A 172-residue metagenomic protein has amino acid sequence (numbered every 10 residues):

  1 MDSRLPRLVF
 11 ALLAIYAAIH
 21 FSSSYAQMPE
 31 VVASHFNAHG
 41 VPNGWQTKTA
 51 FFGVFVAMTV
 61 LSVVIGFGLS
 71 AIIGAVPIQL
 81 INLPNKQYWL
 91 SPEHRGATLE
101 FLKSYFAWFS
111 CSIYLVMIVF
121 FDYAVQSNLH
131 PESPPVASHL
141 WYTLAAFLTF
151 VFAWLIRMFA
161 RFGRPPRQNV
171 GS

Functional and structural regions predicted by a protein language model:
M1-A14, F55, E100-A107: Alpha-helical transmembrane segments and their helix-start/interface "positive-inside/aromatic belt" motifs in integral
A11-L12, T47-L69, H139-T149: Alpha-helical transmembrane segments
I19, W108-L129: Alpha-helical transmembrane segments and their membrane-interface junctions in multi-pass membrane proteins
S22-G53: Active-site and channel-lining beta-strand-loop segments that bind or position nucleotide-derived/phosphorylated
S24, V64-K86, L155-F162: Membrane-water interface of transmembrane alpha-helices
F52, L99, Y123, S127-S172: Alpha-helical transmembrane segments and their immediate juxtamembrane interface regions
V76-A97, Q168-S172: Juxtamembrane inter-helical linkers in multi-pass membrane proteins
E93-I113: Loop-to-transmembrane boundary segments
